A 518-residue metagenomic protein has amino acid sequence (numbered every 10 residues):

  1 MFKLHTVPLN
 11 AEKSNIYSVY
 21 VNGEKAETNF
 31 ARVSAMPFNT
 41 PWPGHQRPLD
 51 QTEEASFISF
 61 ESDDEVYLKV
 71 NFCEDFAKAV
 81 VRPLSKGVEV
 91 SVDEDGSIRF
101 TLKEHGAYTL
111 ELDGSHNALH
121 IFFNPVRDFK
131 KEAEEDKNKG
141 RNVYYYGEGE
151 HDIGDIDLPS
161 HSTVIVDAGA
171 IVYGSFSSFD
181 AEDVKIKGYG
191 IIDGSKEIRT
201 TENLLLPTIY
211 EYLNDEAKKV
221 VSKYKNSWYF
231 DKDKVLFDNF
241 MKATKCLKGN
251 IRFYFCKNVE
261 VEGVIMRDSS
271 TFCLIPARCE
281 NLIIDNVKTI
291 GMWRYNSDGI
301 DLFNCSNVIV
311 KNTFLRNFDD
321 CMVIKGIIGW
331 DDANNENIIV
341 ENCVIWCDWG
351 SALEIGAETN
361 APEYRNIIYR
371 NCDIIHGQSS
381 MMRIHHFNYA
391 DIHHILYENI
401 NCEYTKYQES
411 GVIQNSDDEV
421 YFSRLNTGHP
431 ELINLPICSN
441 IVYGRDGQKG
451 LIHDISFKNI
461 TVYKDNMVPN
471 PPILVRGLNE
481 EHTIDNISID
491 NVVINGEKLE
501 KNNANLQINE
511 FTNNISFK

Functional and structural regions predicted by a protein language model:
M1-K518: Extracellular/periplasmic carbohydrate-active domains that bind, remodel, or depolymerize complex polysaccharides
